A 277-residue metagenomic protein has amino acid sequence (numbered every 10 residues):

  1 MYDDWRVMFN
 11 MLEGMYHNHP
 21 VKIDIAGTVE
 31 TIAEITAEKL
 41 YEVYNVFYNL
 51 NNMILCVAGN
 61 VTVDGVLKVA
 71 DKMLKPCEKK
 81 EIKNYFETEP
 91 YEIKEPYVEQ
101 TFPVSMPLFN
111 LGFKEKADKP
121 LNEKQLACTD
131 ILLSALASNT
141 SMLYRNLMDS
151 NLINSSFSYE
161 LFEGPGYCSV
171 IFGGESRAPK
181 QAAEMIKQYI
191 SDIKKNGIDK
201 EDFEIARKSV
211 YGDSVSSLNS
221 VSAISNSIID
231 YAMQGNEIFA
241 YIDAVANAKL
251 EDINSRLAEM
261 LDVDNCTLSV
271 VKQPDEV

Functional and structural regions predicted by a protein language model:
M1-I82, E99, C128, T140 (+1 more regions): Charge-rich, well-structured scaffold segments of protease-associated domains
E13, I82-M142, N146: His/Glu-based metal-binding/catalytic segments typifying zinc-dependent metallopeptidases
